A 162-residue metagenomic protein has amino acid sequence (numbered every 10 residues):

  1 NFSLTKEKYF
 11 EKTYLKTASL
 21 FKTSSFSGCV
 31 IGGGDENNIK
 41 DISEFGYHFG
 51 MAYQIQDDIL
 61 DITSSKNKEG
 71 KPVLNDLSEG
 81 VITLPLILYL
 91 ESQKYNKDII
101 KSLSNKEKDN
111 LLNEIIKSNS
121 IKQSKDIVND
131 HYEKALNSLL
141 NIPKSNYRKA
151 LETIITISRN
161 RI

Functional and structural regions predicted by a protein language model:
N1-I162: All-alpha prenyltransferase/terpene-synthase fold signal
